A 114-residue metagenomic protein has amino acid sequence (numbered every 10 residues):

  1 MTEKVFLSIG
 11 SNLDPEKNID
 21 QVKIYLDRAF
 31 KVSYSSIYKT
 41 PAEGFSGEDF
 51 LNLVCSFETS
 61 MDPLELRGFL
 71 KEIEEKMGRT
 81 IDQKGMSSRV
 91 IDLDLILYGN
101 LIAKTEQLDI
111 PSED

Functional and structural regions predicted by a protein language model:
T2-F6: Extreme N-terminal starter segment of soluble prokaryotic enzymes
I9-S11, C55-M61, L97-N100: Short beta-strand-to-loop capping motifs
D14: Glycine-/small-residue-rich active-site loops that bind phosphorylated ligands and cofactors
K17, Q21-P63: Short, surface-exposed acidic-centric catalytic microdomains
S35, A42-L51, L64-R67, E72-D114: Flexible, gly/pro- and Lys/Arg-enriched active-site loops
